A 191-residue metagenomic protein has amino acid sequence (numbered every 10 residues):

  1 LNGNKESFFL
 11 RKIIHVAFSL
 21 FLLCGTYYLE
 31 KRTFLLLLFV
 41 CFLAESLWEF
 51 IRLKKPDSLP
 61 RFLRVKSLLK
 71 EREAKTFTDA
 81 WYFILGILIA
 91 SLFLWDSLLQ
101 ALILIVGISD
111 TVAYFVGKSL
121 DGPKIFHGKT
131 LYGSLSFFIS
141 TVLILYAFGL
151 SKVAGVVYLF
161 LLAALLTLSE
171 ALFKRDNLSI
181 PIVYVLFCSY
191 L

Functional and structural regions predicted by a protein language model:
L1-L35, S46-A147, V156-L191: Interhelical loop and helix-boundary elements at the membrane-water interface of polytopic inner-membrane proteins
V40-L43: Aromatic-rich transmembrane-lumenal/periplasmic boundary elements in polytopic membrane proteins
